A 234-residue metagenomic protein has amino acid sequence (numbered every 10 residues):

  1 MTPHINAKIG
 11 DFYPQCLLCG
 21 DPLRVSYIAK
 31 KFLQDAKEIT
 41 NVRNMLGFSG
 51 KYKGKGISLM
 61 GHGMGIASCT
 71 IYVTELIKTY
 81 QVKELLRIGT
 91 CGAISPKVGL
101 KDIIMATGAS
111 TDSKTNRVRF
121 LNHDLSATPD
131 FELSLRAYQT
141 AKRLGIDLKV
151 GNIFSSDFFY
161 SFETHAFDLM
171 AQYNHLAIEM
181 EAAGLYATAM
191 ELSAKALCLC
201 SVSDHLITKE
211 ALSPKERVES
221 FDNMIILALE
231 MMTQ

Functional and structural regions predicted by a protein language model:
M1-L135: Metabolite-binding pocket within alpha/beta catalytic cores that recognizes anionic/polar moieties
D35-N41, G145-G151, Q234: Flexible, glycine/charged-enriched surface loops at secondary-structure junctions
A67-T70, M180-L185: Short glycine/serine/threonine-rich phosphate/pyrophosphate-binding segments that cradle anionic phosphate groups
K83, L176, K195: Short acidic/polar active-site loop segments enriched in Thr and Asp
D124-N174: Active-site rim beta-loop-alpha module in soluble metabolic enzymes
R136-L144, T188, L227-Q234: Generic non-transmembrane alpha-helical segments
A183-E216: Zn-dependent metallopeptidase/amidohydrolase metal-coordination segment
L206-Q234: His/Asp/Glu-rich mid-to-C-terminal helical/loop segments that flank catalytic regions of hydrolases
